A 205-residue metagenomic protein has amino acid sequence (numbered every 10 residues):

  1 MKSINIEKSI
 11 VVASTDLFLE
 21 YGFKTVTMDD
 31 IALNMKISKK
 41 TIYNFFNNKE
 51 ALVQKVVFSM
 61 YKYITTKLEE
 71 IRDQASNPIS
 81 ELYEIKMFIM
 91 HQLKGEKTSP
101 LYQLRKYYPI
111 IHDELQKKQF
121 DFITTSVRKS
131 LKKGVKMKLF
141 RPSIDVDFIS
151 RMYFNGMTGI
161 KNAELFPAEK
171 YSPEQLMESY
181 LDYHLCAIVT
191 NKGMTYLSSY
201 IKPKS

Functional and structural regions predicted by a protein language model:
M1-Y21, T25-I37, A51-Q54: Basic, helix-initiating cap at the start of DNA-binding domains
G22-F23, N44, R141: Helix-turn-helix/winged-helix DNA-binding modules
K36-F46: Short hydrophobic/aromatic patch on the recognition helix
N48-V53, Y63-I64: Short amphipathic alpha-helical segment with a characteristic S/N-K-E followed by hydrophobic residues
K55, E69-E96, S150-Y153: Hydrophobic alpha-helical connector segments
S80, K118, K136-M152, K170-Q175 (+1 more regions): All-alpha amphipathic helical-bundle segments outside canonical DNA-binding/catalytic cores that form hydrophobic
K94-R128, K136-F140, F148: Short secondary-structure transition hinges
K129-K133, M137, K170-S205: C-terminal peripheral helix-coil segments that are non-catalytic and often amphipathic
